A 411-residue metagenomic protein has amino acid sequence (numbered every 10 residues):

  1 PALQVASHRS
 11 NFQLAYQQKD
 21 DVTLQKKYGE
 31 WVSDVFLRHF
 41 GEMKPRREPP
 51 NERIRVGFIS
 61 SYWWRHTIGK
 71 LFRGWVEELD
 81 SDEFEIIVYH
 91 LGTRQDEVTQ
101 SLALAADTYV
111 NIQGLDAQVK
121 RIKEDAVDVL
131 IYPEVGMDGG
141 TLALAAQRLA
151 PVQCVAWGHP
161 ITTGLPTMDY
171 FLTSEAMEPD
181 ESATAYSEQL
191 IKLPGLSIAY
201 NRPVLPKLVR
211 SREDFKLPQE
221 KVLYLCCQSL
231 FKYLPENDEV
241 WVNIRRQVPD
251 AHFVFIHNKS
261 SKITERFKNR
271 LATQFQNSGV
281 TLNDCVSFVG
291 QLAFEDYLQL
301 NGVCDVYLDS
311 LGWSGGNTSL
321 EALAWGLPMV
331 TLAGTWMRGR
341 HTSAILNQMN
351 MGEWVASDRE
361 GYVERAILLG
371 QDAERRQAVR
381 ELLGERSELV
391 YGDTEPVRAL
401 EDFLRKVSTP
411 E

Functional and structural regions predicted by a protein language model:
P1-P218, S278-T281, F288, A293-C304 (+3 more regions): Alpha-helical solenoid repeat scaffolds of the TPR/TPR-like class and their adjacent stem/linker regions that mediate
I54-S61, P218-Y233, D238: Conserved donor-binding/catalytic core segment of Leloir-type glycosyltransferases
W75-D82, E236-P249: Short hydrophobic signal-anchor/transmembrane segments that target glycosyltransferases and glycosylation machinery
H90-R94, F253-N269: Glycosyltransferase donor-sugar binding loop
E134, D309-G315, A333: Short Ser/Thr-rich beta->loop micro-motif in glycosyltransferases that lines and helps position the nucleotide-sugar
L308, A322: Donor-sugar nucleotide-binding helix/loop cap in glycosyltransferases
L323-A324, N347: Short alpha-helix at the nucleotide-sugar/activated-sugar donor binding site of glycosyltransferases and closely
P328-M337: Short hydrophobic beta-strand element within catalytic cores of glycosyltransferases and related nucleotide-activated
